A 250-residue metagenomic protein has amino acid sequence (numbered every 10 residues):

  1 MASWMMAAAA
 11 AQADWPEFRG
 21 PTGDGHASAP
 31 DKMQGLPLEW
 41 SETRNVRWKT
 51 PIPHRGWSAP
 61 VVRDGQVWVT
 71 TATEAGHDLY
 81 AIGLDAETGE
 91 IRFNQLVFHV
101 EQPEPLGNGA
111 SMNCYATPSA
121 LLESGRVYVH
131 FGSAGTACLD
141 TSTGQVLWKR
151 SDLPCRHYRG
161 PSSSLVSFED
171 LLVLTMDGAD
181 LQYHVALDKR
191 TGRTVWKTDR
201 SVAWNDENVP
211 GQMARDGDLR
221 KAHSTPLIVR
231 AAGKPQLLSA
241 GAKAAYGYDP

Functional and structural regions predicted by a protein language model:
M1-A8: Bacterial N-terminal signal peptides
A11-P250: Noncatalytic, solvent-exposed loop/strand surfaces of beta-propeller-type extracellular/periplasmic domains
